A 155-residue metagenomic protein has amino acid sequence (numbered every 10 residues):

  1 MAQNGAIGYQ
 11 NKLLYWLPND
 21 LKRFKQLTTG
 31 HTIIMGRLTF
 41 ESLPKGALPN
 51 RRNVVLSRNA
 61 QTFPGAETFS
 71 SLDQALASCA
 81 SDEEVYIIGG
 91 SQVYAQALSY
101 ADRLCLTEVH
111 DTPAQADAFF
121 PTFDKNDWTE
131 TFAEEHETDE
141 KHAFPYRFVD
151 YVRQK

Functional and structural regions predicted by a protein language model:
M1-T32, R37-K155: Flexible, gly/pro- and Lys/Arg-enriched active-site loops
